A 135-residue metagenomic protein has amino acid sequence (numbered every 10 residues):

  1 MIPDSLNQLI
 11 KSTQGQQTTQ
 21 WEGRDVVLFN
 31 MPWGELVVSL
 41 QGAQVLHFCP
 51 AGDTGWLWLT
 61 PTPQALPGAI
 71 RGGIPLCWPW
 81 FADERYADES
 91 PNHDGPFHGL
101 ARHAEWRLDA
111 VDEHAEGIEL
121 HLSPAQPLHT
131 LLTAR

Functional and structural regions predicted by a protein language model:
M1-R135: Surface-exposed acidic/polar loop and edge beta-strand patches at domain peripheries
